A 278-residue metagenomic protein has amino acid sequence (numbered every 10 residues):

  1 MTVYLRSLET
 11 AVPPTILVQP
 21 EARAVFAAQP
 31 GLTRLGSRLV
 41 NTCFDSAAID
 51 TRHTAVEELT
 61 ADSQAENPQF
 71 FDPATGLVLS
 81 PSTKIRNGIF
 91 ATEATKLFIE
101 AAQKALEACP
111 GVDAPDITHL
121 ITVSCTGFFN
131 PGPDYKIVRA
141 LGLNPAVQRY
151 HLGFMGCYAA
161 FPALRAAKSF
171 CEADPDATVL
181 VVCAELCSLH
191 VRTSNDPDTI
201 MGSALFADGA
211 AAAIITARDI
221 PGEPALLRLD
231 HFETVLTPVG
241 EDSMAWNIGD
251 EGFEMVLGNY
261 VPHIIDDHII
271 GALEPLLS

Functional and structural regions predicted by a protein language model:
M1-I89, T178, C187, T193-D267 (+1 more regions): Condensing-enzyme catalytic core mediating Claisen C-C bond formation in acyl metabolism
T42-C43, A105, I137, L276: Residues within well-ordered alpha helices
T92, I99-D116, C125-G249: Acyl-thioester C-C bond-transforming condensing/cleaving domain
T95-A102, I265-D266, I270: Hydrophobic faces of stable alpha-helices that mediate helix-helix packing
